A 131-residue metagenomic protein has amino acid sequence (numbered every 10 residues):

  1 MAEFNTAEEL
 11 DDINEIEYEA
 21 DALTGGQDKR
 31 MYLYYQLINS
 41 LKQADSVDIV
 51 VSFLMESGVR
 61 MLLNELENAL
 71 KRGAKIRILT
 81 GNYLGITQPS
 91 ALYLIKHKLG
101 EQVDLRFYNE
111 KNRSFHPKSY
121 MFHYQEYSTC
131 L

Functional and structural regions predicted by a protein language model:
M1-L131: PLD/PLD-like phosphodiesterase catalytic module centered on the HKD motif
